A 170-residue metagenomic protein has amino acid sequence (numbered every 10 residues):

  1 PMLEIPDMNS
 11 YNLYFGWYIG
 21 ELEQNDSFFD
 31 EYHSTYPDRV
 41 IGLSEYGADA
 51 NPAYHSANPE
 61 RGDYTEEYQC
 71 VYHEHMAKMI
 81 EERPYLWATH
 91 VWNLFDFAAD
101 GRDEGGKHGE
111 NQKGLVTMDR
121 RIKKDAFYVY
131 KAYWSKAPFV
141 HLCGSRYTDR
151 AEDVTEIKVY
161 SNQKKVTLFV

Functional and structural regions predicted by a protein language model:
P1-V170: Extended substrate-binding grooves/exosites of carbohydrate-active enzymes
